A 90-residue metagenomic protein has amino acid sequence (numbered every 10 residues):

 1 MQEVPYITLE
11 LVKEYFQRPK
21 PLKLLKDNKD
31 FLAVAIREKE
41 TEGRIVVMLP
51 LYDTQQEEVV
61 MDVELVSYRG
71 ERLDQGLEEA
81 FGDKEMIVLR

Functional and structural regions predicted by a protein language model:
M1, E14-Q17, P21-R90: Extended, low-structure N-terminal and interdomain regions that function as secretion/translocation signals
M1-L9: N-terminal trafficking/processing presequences and adjacent post-cleavage segments of proteins routed to secretion
